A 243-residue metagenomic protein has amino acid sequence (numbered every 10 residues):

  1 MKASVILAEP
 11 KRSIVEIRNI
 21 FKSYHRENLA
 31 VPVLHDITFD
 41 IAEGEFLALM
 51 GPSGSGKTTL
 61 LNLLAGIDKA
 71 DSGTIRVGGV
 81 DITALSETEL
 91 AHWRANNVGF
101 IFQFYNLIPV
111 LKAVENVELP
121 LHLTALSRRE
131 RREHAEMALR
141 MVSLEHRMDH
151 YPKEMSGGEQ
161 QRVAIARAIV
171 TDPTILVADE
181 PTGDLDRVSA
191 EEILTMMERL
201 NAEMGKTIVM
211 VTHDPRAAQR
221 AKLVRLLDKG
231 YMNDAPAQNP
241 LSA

Functional and structural regions predicted by a protein language model:
M1-S23, N233-A243: ABC-family P-loop ATPase nucleotide-binding domain
R12-K229: ABC family nucleotide-binding domain
